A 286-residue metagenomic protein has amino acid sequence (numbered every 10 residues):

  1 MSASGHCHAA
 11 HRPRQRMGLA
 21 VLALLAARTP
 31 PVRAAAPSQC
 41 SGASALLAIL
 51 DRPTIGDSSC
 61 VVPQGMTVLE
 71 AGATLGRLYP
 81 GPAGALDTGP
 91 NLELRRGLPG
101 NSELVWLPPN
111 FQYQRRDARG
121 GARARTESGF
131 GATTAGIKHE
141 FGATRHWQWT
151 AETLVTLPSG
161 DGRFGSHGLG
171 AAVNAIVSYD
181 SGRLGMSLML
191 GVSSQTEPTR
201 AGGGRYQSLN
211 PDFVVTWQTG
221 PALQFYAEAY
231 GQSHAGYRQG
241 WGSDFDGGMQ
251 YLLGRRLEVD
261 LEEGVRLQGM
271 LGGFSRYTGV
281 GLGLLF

Functional and structural regions predicted by a protein language model:
M1-L47: Cleavable N-terminal export/targeting peptides
A34-F286: Transmembrane beta-barrel domains of Gram-negative outer membranes and organellar outer membranes
